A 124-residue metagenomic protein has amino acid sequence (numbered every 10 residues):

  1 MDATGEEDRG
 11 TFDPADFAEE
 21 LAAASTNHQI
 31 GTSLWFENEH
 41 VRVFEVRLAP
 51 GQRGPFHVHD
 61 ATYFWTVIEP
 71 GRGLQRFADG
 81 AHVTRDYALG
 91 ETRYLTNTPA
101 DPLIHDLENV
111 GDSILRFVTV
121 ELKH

Functional and structural regions predicted by a protein language model:
M1-F44, R53-P55, F77, H82-I104 (+3 more regions): A short, N-terminal "cap"/entry segment at the start of jelly-roll beta-barrel domains of the cupin/DSBH fold
H59-D79: Glycine- and acidic-residue-biased ligand/ion/polar-headgroup-sensing regions
